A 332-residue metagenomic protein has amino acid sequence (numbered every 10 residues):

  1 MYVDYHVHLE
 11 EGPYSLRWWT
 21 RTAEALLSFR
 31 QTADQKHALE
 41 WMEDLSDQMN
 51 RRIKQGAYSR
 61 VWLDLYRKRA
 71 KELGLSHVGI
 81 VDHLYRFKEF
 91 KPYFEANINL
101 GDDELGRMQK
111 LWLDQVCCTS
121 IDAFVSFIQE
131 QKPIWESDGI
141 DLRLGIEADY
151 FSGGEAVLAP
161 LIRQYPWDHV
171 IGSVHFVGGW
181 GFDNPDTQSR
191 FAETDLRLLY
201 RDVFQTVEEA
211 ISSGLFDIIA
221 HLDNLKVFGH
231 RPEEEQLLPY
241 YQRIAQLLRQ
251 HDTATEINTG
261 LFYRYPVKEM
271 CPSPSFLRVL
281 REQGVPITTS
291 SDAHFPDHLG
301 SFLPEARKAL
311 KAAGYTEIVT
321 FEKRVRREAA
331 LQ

Functional and structural regions predicted by a protein language model:
M1-A148, F228-G229, E235, F295-H298 (+1 more regions): An N-terminally biased module of ancient metal coordination in phosphate/nucleic-acid-related enzymes
M1-D47, G178-G179, E193, E209 (+3 more regions): Charged catalytic cores and adjacent phosphate/nucleic-acid-binding surfaces used for phosphate/nucleic-acid chemistry
Y2, R69-E72, F94-D103, V125-G139 (+4 more regions): Acidic (Asp/Glu)-rich catalytic clusters
V3-V7, V78-I80, L142-I146, V170-G172 (+3 more regions): Hydrophobic faces of well-ordered beta-strands that scaffold small-molecule active sites in alpha/beta enzyme cores
A57, D141-A156, F191-Q205, G229-L238 (+1 more regions): Active-site glycine- and acidic-residue-rich loops that bind and position anionic ligands or nucleotide-like cofactors
K88-I98, G154-A159, H230, V267 (+1 more regions): Metal-dependent catalytic neighborhoods of phosphoester/phosphodiester hydrolases
W135-S189: Hydrophobic alpha-helical segments and helix pairs
S173-F216: Active-site-proximal loop/helix segment associated with metal-binding centers of metalloenzymes
